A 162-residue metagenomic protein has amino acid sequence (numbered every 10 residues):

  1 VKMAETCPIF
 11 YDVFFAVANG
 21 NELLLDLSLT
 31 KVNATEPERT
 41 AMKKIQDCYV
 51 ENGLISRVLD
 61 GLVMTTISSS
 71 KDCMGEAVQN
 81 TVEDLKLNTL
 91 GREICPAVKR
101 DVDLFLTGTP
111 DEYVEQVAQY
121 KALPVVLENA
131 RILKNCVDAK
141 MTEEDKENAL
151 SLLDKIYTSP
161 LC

Functional and structural regions predicted by a protein language model:
K2-C162: Mature soluble extracellular domains of secreted precursor proteins
